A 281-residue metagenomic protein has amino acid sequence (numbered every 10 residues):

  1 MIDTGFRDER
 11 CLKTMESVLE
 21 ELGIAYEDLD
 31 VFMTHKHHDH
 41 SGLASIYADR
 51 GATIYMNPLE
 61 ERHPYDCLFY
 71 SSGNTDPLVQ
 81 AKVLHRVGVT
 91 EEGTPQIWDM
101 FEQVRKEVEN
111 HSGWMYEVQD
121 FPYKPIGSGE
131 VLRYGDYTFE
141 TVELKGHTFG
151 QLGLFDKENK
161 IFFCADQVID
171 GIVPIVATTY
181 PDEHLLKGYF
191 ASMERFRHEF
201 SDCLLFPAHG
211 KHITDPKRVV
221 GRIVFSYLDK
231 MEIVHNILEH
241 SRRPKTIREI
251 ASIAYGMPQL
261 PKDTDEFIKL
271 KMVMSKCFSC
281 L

Functional and structural regions predicted by a protein language model:
M1-Y26, L154-D170: Conserved beta-strand hairpin/beta-sheet module of binuclear metal-dependent hydrolase folds, prominently
I2-G5, E27-H37, Y55-P58, E143-G146 (+2 more regions): Active-site neighborhood of phospho(di)ester-bond hydrolases with catalytic His/Asp-centered motifs
D8-R10, K36-S41, T148-Q151, I169-V173 (+1 more regions): Active-site environment of divalent metal-dependent phosphoester hydrolases
R10-L12, S17-R133: Active-site HxH/HxHxD metal-binding segment of metal-dependent hydrolases
I46, R50-Y55, H63-D66, F155 (+4 more regions): Divalent-metal (often Zn2+) His-rich catalytic cores of metallo-beta-lactamase-fold enzymes
P125-K157, I161: Core dinuclear metal-dependent hydrolase active-site scaffold
V173-E183: Surface-exposed cleft-lining segments at the edges of enzyme active sites
I233-L281: C-terminal regulatory/interaction regions
